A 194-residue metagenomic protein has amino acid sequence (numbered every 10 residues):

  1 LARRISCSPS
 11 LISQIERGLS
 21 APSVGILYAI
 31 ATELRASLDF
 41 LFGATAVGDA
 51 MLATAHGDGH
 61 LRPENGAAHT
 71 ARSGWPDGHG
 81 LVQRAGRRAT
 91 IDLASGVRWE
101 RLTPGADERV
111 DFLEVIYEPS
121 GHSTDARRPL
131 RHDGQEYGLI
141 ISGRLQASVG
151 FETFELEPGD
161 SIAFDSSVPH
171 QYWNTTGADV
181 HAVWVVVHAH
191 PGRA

Functional and structural regions predicted by a protein language model:
L1-S13: Short alpha-helical DNA-recognition segment
G25-F40, A46: DNA major-groove recognition helix of helix-turn-helix/homeodomain DNA-binding modules
G43-S95: Short, charged recognition helix plus adjacent turn of helix-turn-helix-like nucleic-acid-binding domains
G80, A85-R127, W184-V186: A short glycine-rich, His/Asp/Glu-containing loop-to-beta-strand
V97-R98, E108, E157-P158, S166-G192: Ligand-binding loop in jelly-roll beta-barrel domains
L102, G150-S167: Short acidic-glycine-tyrosine-enriched beta hairpin
S123, L145-Q146, I162, S167-Q171: Histidine-centered metal-chelating micro-motifs
D125-P158: A short beta-strand-loop-beta hairpin characteristic of the jelly-roll/cupin
